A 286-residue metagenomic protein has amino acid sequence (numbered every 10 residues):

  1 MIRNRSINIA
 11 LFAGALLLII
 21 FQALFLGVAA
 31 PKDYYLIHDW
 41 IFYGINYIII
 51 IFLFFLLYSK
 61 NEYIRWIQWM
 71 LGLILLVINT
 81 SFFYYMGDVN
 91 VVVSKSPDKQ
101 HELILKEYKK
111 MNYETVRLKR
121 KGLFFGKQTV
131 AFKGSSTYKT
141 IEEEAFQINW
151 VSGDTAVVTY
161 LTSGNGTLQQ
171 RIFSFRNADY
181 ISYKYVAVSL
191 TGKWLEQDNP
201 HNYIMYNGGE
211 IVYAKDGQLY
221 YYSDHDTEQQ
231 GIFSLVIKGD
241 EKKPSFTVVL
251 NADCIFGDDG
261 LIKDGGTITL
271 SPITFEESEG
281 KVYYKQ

Functional and structural regions predicted by a protein language model:
M1-S6, L56-Q68: Membrane-interface helix-boundary motifs at transmembrane edges
N8-Y58: Membrane-embedded alpha-helical segments of integral membrane proteins
A10, G14-A23, F83-M86, V91-K99 (+3 more regions): Structural signature of eukaryotic scaffold interfaces centered on beta-propeller domains
L57-R65, V92-D98, V116-T129: Juxtamembrane/interfacial segments around transmembrane helices
N61-V93, P97: Internal/C-terminal transmembrane anchor helices
L103-L105: Structural core positions within WD40/WD-like beta-propeller blades
E107-M111: Beta-strand-rich, non-transmembrane domain signature
Y113-Q286: Extracytosolic and intramembrane catalytic regions of membrane-associated proteins in envelope/secretory systems
